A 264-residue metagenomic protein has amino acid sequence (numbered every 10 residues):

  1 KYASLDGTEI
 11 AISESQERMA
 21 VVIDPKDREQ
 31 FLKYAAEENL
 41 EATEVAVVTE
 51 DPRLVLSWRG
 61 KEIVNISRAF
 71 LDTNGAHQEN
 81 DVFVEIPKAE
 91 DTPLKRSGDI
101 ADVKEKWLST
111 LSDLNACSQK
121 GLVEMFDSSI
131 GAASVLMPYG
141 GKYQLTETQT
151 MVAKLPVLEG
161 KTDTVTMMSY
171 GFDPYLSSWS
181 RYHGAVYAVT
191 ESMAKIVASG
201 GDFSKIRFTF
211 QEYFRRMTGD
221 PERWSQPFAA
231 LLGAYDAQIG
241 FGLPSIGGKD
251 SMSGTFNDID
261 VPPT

Functional and structural regions predicted by a protein language model:
K1-T264: Glycine/proline-enriched, intrinsically flexible loops and inter-domain linkers
